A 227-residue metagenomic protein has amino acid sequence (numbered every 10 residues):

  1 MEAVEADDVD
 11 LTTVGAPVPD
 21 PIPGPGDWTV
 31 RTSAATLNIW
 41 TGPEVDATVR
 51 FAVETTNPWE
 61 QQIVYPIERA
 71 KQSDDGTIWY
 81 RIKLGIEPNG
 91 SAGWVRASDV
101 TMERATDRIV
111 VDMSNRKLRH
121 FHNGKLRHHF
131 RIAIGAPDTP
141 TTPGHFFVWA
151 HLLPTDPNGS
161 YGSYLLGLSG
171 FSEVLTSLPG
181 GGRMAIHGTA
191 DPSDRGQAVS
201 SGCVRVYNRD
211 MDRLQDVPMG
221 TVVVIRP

Functional and structural regions predicted by a protein language model:
M1-G26, K83-V111, H122, H128: Boundary regions of SH3-family modules and the immediately adjacent low-complexity/disordered segments in eukaryotic
E2-R69: Beta-loop motif signature
P25, A34-T36, D75-W79, G90 (+7 more regions): Extracytoplasmic
R50, V95-D99, I134-G135: Beta-strand/loop nucleic-acid-binding surfaces
T55-D99: SH3/SH3-like beta-barrel superfamily modules
I86, D99-R108, A136, P140-T141 (+3 more regions): Exported/periplasmic cell-wall-interacting domains
L118: Gly/Thr-rich phosphate-binding beta-strand-loop-beta motif of the actin/hexokinase/Hsp70
K125-H129, I134-A136, P140-T141: Short helix-loop boundary/capping segments
